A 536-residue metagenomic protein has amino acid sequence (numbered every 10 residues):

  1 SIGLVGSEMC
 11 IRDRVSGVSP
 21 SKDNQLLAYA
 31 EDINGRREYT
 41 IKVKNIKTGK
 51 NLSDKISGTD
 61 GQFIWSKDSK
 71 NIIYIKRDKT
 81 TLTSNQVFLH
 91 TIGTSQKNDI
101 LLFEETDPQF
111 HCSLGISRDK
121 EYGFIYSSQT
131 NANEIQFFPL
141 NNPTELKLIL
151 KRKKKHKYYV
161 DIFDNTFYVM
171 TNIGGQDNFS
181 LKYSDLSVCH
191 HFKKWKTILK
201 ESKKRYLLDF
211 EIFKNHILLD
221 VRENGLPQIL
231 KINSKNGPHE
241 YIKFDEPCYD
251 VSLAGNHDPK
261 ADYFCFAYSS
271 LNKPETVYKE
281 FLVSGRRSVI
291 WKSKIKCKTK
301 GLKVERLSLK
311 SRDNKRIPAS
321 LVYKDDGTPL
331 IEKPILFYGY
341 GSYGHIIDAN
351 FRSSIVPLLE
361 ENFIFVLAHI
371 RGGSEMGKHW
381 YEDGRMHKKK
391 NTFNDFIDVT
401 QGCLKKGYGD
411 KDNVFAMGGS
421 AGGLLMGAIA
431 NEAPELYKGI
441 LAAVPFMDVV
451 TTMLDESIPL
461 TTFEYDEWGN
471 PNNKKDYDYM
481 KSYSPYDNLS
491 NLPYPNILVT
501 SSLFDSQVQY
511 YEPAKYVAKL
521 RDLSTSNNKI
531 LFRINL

Functional and structural regions predicted by a protein language model:
S1-I11: Single conserved hydrophobic/aromatic residue that forms the stacking wall/gate of nucleotide- or nucleobase-binding
R12, E31-T40, K55-D60, I75-Q86 (+6 more regions): A flexible loop/linker signature enriched in serine peptidases of the S9 family
R12-A30, S57-I75, D107-Y126, L148 (+7 more regions): Conserved beta-propeller blade repeats
N45-G49, T91-S95, P139-P143, L186-C189 (+2 more regions): Short loop/turn segments that connect beta-strands within beta-propeller blades
W291-P329: N-terminal cap/lid segment of alpha/beta-hydrolase-fold proteins
L330-G341: Short beta-strand element of the alpha/beta-hydrolase
A349-A368: Short amphipathic alpha-helix adjacent to the substrate-entry channel of hydrolases
L367-L536: Active-site-proximal cap/loop segments of hydrolase catalytic domains
